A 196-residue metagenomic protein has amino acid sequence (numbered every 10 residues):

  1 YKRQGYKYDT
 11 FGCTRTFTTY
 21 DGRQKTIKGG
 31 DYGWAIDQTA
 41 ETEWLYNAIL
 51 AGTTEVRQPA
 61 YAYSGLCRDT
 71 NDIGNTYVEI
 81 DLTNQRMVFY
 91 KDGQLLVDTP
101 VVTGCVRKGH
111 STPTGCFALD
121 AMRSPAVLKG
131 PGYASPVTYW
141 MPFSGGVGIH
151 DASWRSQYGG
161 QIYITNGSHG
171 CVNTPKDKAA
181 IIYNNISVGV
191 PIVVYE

Functional and structural regions predicted by a protein language model:
Y1-A134, Y139, I186-V188, V193-E196: Surface-exposed, secretory/extracytoplasmic low-complexity segments enriched in Ser/Thr/Asn/Gly/Pro
S111-T114, A126, G130-E196: Exported/periplasmic cell-wall-interacting domains
